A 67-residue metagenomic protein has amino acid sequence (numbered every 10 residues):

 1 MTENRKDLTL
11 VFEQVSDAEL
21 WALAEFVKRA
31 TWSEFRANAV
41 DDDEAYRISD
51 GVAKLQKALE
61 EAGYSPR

Functional and structural regions predicted by a protein language model:
M1-R67: Positively charged, low-complexity terminal tracts and the immediately adjacent first secondary-structure elements
